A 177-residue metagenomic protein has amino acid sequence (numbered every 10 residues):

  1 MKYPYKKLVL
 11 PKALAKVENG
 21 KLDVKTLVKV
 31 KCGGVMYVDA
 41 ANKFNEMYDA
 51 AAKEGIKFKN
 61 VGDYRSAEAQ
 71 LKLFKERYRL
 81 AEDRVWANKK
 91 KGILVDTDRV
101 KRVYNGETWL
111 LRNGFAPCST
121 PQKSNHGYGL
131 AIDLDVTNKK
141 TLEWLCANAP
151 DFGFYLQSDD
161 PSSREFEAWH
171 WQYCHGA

Functional and structural regions predicted by a protein language model:
M1-A177: Cell-envelope/glycan interface and biosynthesis
